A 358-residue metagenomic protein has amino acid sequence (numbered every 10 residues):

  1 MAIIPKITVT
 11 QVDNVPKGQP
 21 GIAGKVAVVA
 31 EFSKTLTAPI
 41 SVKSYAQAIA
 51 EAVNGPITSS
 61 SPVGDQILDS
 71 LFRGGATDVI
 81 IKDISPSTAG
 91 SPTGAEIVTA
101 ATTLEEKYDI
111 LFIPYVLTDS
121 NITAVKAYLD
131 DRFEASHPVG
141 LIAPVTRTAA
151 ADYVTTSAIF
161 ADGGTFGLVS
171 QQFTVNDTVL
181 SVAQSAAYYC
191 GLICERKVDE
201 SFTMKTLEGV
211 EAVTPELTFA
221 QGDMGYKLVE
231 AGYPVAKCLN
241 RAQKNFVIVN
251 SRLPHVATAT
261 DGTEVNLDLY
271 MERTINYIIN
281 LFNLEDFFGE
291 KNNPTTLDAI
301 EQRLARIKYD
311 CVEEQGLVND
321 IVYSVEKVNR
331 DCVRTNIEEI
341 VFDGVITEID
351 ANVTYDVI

Functional and structural regions predicted by a protein language model:
M1-A23, T354-I358: Short, intrinsically disordered N-terminal pre-domain segments
P5-T8, L36, L180-I300, E339-I358: Long, contiguous, structured domain-core segments that constitute the functional module of a protein
G18-S70, I81: Extended, compositionally biased accessory segments flanking or bridging domains
S33, R147-T148, F173-T174, E326-T335: Short, ordered beta-strand-loop transition motifs
P56-L207: Extracellular Cys-Trp
D83-I84, I97, V318-I358: Compositionally biased, low-complexity/repeat regions
G289-I337: C-terminal structured domain segments
